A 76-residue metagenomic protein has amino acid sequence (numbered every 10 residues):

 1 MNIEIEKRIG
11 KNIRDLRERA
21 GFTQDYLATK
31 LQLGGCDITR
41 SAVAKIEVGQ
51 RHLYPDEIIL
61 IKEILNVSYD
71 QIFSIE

Functional and structural regions predicted by a protein language model:
M1-R8, S74-I75: A detector for short, charged/polar N-terminal pre-domain segments
K11-Q32: Short basic helix-loop element that most often maps to the first helix and adjoining turn of HTH DNA-binding modules
I13, L27-A28, V43-I46, I72: Conserved hydrophobic/aromatic packing and binding residues within compact polymer-binding modules
I13, Q24, R40, P55-I58: Helix-turn-helix DNA-binding elements, focusing on the entry/boundary residues of the two helices that contact DNA
Q32-H52: Recognition helix of helix-turn-helix/homeodomain-like DNA-binding domains that insert into the DNA major groove
Q50, Y54-Q71: DNA major-groove recognition helix of helix-turn-helix/homeodomain DNA-binding modules
